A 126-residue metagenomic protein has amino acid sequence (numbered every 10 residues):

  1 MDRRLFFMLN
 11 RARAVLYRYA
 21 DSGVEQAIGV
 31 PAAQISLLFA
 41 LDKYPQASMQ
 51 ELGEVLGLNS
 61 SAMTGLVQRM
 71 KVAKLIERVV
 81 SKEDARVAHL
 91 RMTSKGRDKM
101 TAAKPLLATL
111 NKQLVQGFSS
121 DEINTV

Functional and structural regions predicted by a protein language model:
M1-I28: N-terminal leader segment of winged-helix/HTH proteins
R3-F7, V30-F39, S61: Short alpha-helical elements of helix-turn-helix
R13, F39-K43, K104: Short, locally clustered residues in the helix-turn-helix/winged-helix DNA-binding domain
Y17, Q68-T125: Charged, amphipathic alpha-helical coiled-coil/dimerization segments
Y19, S36-F39, D98: Pre-recognition alpha-helix immediately N-terminal to the DNA-recognition helix within helix-turn-helix or winged-helix
Q26, E54, K71-V72: Alpha-helical residues within the helix-turn-helix
Y44-S48: Short capping segments at the starts of secondary-structure elements
M49-Q50, S61, Q68, A88: Residues within helix-turn-helix
